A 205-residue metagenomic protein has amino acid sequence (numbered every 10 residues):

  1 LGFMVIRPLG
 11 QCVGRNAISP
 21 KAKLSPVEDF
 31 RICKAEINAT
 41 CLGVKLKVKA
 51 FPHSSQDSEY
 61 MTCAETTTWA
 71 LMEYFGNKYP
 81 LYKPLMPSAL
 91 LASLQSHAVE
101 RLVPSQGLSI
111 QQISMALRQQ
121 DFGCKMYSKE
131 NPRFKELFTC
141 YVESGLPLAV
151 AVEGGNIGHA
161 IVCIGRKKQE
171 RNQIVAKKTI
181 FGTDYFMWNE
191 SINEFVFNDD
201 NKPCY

Functional and structural regions predicted by a protein language model:
L1-S19: Long, charge-dense tracts
C12-V13, S25-V27, A35-E36, Q56-S58 (+2 more regions): Short, well-ordered loop/turn elements at secondary-structure boundaries
A22: Short, solvent-exposed beta-strand-terminating loops
P26-F30, S114: Generic detector of short, locally flexible boundary/turn motifs and exposed helical patches
F30-R101: Active-site nucleophile-adjacent alpha helix/oxyanion-hole segment immediately C-terminal to the catalytic cysteine
L91-Y205: Conserved active-site-adjacent core of cysteine acyl-enzyme catalytic domains
